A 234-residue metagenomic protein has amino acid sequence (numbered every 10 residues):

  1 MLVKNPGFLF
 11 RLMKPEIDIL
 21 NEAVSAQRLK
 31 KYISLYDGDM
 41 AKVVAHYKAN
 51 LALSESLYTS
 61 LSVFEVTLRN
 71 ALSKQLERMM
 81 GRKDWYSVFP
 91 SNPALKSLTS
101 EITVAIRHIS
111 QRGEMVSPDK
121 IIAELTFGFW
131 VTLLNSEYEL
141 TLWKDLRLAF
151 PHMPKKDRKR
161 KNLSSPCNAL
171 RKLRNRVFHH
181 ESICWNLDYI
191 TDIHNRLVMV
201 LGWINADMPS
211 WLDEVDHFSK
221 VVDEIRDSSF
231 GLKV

Functional and structural regions predicted by a protein language model:
M1-S165, A169, C184-V234: Extended intrinsically disordered or low-complexity regions, especially N/C-terminal cytosolic tails and loops, rather
E181: Catalytic Zn2+-binding segment of zinc metalloproteases
